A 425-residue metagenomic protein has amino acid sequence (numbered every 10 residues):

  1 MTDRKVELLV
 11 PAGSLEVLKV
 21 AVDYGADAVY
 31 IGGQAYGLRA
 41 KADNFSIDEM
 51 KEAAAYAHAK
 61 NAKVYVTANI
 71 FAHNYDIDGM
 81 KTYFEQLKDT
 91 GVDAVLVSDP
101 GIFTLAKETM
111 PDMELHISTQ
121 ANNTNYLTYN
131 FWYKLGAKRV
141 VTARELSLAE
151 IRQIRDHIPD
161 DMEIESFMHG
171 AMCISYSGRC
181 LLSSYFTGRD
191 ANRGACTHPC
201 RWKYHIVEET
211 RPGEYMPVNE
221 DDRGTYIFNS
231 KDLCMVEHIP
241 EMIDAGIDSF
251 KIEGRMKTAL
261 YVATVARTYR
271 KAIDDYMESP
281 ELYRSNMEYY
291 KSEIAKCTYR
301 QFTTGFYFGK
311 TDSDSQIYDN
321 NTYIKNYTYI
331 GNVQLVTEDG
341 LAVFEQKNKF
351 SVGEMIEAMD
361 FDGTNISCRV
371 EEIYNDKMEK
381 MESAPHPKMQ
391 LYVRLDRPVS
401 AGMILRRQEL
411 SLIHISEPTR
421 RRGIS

Functional and structural regions predicted by a protein language model:
M1-Y24, A28-A35, A54, K60-I70 (+5 more regions): Surface-exposed amphipathic alpha-helical tracts and adjacent flexible/coil segments at the periphery of soluble enzymes
V10, V95-L96: Conserved SAM-binding loop
Y36-K41: Long C-terminal interaction/binding lobes of large macromolecular proteins
A42-K51: Aromatic- and glycine-enriched glycan-recognition loops and surfaces that form the carbohydrate-binding subsites
V66-T67, V97, I117-T119: Short beta-strand elements of ligand-binding domains
D78, D112-Y126: Gly/Gly-Pro- and Ser/Thr-rich, intrinsically disordered tail segments characteristic of DNA damage-repair and tolerance
G101-I102: Alpha-helix capping/helix-boundary segments
I413-S425: Single conserved hydrophobic/aromatic residue that forms the stacking wall/gate of nucleotide- or nucleobase-binding
